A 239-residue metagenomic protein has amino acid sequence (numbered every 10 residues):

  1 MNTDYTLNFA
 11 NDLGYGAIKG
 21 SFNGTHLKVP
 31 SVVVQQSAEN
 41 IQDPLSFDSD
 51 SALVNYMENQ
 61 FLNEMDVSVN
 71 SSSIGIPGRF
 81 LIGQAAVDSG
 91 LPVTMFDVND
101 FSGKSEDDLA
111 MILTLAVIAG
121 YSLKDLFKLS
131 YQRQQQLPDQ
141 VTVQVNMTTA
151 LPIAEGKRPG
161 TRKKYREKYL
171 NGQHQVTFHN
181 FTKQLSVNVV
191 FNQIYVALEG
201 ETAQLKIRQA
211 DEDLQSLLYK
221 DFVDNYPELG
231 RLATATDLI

Functional and structural regions predicted by a protein language model:
M1-D237: Nucleotide/phosphate-binding catalytic cleft detector across ATP-hydrolyzing and phosphate-transferring enzymes
